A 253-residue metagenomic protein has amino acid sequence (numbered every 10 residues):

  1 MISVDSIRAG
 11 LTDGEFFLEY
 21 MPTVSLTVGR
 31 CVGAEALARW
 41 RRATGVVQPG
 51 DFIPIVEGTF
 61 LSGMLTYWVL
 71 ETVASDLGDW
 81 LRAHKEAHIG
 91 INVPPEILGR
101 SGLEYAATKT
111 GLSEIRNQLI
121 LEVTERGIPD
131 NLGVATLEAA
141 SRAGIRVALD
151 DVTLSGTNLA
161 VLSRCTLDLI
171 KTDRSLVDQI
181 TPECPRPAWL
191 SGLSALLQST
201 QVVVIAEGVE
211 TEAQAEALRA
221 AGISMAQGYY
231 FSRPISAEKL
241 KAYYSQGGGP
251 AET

Functional and structural regions predicted by a protein language model:
M1, G10, L26-R30, W40-A43 (+3 more regions): EAL-family c-di-GMP phosphodiesterase catalytic domain
M1-P22: Short, basic/aromatic recognition patches
E15-F17, E86-G90, Q118-I120, R146 (+1 more regions): Residues at or immediately flanking beta-strands
F17-P54, V73, I170: A short, well-structured catalytic beta-strand-centered motif of the EAL phosphodiesterase domain for c-di-GMP
M21-T23, I91, E210: A short beta-strand signature of PAS-family and PAS-like sensory folds
R30-A34, L61-A135, G208: Catalytic core of bacterial c-di-GMP phosphodiesterases, primarily the EAL and HD-GYP domains, capturing alpha-helical
A36, P49-F52, L61, V69 (+3 more regions): N-terminal sensory regulatory modules of PAS/LOV and PAS-like folds
L77-L81, G111, V134-G144, S191-Q198 (+1 more regions): Surface-exposed amphipathic alpha-helices with a cationic face
